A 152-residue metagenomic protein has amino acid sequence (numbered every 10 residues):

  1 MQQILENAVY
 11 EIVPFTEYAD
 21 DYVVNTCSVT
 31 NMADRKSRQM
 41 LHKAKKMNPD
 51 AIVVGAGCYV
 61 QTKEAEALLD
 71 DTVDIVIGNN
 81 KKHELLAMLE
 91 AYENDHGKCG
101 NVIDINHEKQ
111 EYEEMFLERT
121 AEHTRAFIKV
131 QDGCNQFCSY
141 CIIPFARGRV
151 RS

Functional and structural regions predicted by a protein language model:
M1-S152: Proteins enriched for Cys/Gly/acidic motifs involved in redox and nucleic-acid/cofactor modification
